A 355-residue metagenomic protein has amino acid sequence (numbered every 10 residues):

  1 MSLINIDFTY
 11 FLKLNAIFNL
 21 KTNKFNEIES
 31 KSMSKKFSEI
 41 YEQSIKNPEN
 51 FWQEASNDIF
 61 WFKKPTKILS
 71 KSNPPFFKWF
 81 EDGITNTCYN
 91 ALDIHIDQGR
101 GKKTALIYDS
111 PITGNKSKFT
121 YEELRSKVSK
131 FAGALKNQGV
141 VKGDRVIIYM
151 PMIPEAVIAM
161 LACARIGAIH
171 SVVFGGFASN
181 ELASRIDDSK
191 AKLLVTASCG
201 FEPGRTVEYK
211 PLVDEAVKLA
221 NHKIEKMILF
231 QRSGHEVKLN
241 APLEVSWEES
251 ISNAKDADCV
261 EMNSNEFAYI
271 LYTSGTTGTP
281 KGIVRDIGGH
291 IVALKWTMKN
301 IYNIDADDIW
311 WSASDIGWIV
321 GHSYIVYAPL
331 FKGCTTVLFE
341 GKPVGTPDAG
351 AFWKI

Functional and structural regions predicted by a protein language model:
F11-F119, E123-S126, K130, L212 (+4 more regions): N-lobe entry segment of adenylate-forming
C88, L106-L161, A178, L182-A183 (+2 more regions): Conserved AMP-binding/adenylate-forming core of the ANL superfamily
K102-T104, M227-F230, N240-Y272, T279 (+3 more regions): Conserved pre-ATP/AMP-binding loop-to-beta segment of ANL
T113-N115, I270-I283, M298: Conserved adenylation A10 loop of the ANL superfamily
A132, Q138, R145, P151-S179 (+4 more regions): A short helix-loop-beta submotif of the ANL/AMP-binding
P151-I153, S314-W318: AMP-binding (ANL) adenylation modules
R165-E249, W353: Structural core segment of the AMP-binding/adenylate-forming
I291-I309, I319-I355: Conserved AMP-binding/adenylation subdomain of ANL enzymes
